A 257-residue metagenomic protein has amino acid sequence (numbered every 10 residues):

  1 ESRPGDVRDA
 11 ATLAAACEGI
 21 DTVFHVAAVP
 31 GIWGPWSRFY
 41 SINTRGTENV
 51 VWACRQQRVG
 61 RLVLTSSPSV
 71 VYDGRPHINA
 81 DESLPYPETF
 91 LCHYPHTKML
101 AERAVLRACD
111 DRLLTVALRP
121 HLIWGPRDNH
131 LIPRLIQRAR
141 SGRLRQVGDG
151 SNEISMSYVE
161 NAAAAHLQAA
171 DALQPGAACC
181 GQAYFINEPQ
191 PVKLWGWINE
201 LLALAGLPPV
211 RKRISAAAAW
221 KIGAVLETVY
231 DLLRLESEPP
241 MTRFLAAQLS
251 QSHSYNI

Functional and structural regions predicted by a protein language model:
P4-R45, A53, D73: NAD(P)H-binding glycine-rich loop region in Rossmannoid oxidoreductase-like domains and their noncatalytic homologs
R45, N49-H93: Conserved Rossmann-fold NAD(P)-dependent oxidoreductase catalytic core, especially the SDR/UDP-sugar
V71-Y72, C92-H93, L113-R134: Flexible, glycine-rich beta-alpha linker
T89-R119: Active-site Tyr-X1-5-Lys
H96, L100-A101, N129-R134, G148-A172 (+1 more regions): Substrate-positioning beta->alpha
A172-M241: Mid/C-terminal beta-alpha module of Rossmann-like enzyme folds, strongest in SDR-family dehydrogenases/epimerases
L194, F244-I257: Active-site loop of classical SDR/Rossmann-like NAD(P)-dependent oxidoreductases, centered on the catalytic Tyr-X3-Lys
